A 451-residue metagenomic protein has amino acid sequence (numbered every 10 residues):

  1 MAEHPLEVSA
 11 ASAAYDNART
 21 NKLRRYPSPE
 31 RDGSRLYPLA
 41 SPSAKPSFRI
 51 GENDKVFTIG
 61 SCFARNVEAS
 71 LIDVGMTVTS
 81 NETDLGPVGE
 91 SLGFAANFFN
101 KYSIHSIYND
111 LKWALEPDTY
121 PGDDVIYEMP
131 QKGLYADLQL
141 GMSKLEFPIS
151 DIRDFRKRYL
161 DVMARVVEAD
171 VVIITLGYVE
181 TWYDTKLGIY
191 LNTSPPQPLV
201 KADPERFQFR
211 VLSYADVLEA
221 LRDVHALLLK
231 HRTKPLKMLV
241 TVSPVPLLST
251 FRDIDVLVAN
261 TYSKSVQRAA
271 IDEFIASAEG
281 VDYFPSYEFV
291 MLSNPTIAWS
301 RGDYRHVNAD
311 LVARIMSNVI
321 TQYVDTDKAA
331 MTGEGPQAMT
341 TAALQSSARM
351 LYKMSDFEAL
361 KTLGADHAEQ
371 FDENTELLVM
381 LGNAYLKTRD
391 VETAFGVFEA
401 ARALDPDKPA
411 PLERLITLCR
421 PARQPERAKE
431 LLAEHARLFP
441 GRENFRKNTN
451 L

Functional and structural regions predicted by a protein language model:
M1-L363, Q370-F371, V379-M380, L386 (+4 more regions): Extracellular glycan-modifying ectodomains
A368-E369, E399-A403, A436-R437: Conserved structural position within tetratricopeptide repeats
D372-E373, P406, F439-P440: Short coil turns that delineate tetratricopeptide repeat
I416-E443: TPR/TPR-like (Sel1-like) alpha-helical repeat modules
